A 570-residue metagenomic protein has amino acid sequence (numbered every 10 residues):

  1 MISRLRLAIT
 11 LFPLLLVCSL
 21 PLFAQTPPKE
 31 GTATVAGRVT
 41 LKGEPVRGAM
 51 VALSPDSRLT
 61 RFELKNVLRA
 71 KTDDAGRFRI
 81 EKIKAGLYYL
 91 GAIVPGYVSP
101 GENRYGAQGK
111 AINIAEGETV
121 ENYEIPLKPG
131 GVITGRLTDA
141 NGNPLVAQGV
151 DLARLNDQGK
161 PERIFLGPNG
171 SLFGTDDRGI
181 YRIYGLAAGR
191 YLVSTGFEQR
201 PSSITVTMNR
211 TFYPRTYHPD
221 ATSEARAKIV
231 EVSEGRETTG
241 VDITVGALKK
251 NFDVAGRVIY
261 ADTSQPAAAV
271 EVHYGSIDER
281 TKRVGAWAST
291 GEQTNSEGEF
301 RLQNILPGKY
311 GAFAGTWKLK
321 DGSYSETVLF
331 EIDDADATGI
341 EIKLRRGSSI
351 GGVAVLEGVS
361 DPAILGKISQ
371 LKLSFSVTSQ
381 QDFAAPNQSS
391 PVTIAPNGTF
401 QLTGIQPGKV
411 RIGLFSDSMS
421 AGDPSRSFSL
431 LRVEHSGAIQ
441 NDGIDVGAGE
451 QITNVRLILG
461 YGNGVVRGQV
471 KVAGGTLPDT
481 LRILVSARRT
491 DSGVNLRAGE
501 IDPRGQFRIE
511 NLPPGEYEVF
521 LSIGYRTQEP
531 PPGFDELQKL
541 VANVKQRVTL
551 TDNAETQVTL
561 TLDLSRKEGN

Functional and structural regions predicted by a protein language model:
I2-L5, I9, P13-N570: Long luminal/extracellular ectodomains of secretory-pathway precursor proteins
